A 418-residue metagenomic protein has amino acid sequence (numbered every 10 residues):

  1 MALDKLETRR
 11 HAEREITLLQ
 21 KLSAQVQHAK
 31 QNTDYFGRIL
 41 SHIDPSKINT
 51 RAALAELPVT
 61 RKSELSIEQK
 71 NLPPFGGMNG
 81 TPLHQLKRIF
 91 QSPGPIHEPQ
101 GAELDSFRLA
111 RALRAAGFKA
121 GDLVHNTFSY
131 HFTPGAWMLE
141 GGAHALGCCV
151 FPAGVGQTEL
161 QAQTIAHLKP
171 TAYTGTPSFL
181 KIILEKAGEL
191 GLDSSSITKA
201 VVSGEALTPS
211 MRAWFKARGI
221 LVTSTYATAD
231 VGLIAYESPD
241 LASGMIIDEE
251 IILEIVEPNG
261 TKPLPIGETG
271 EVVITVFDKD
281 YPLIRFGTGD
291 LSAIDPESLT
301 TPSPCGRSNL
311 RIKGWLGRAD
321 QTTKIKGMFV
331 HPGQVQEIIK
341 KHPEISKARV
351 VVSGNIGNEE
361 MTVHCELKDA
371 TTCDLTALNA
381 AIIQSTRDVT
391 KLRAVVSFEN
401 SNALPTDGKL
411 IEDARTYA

Functional and structural regions predicted by a protein language model:
M1-A115, K119-A120, G357-H364, A377-V389 (+2 more regions): Nucleotide 5′-phosphate-binding alpha/beta core
L3-K5, A52, E56, T60-R218 (+2 more regions): Active-site phosphate/ATP/adenylate-binding loop shared across adenylate-forming ligases
Y35, I39, L160, I182-I183 (+3 more regions): Phosphate- and divalent-cation-binding pockets in alpha/beta enzyme and binding domains that engage nucleotide-derived
L123-N126, V273, H364: Short, well-ordered beta-strand segments
V150, V222, L253, A348-V350 (+1 more regions): Generic structural signal for residues in well-ordered beta-strands
Y173, F277-L392, G408: AMP-binding/adenylate-forming catalytic core of the ANL superfamily
L207-T300: Conserved AMP-binding/adenylate-forming
